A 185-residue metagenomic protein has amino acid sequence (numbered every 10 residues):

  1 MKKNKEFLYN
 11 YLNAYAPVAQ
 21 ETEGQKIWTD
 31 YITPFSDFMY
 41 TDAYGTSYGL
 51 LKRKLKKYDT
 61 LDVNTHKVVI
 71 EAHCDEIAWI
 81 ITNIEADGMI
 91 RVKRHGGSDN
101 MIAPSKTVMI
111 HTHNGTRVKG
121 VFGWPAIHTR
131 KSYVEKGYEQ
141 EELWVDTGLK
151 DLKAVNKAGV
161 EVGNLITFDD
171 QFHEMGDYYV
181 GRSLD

Functional and structural regions predicted by a protein language model:
M1-D185: N-terminal hydrophobic/helix-forming segments and targeting peptides
